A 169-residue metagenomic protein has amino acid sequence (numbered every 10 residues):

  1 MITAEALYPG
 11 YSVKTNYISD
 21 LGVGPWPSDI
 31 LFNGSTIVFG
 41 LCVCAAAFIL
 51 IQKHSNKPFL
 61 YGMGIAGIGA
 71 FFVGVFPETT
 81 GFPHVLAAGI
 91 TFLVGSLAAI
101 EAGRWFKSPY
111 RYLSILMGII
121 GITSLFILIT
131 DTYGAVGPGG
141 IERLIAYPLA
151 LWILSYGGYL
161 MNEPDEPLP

Functional and structural regions predicted by a protein language model:
M1-L7: N-terminal signal-anchor transmembrane alpha helix
Y11-K14, E78-A88, G134-R143: Interfacial helix-loop-helix junctions of multi-pass membrane proteins
L21-L41: Interfacial helix-start motif at the membrane-water boundary
N33-G34, L60, P83-I90, M117: Structural signature of hydrophobic alpha-helical transmembrane segments
S35-A45, L93-E101, Y147-M161: Hydrophobic cores of alpha-helical transmembrane segments in multi-pass inner/ER membrane proteins, independent
A45-I65, R104-I120: Transmembrane helix-loop-helix
A66-W105: Membrane-proximal helix-loop-helix units in multi-pass membrane proteins
S108-P169: Terminal transmembrane helical module of multi-pass membrane proteins
